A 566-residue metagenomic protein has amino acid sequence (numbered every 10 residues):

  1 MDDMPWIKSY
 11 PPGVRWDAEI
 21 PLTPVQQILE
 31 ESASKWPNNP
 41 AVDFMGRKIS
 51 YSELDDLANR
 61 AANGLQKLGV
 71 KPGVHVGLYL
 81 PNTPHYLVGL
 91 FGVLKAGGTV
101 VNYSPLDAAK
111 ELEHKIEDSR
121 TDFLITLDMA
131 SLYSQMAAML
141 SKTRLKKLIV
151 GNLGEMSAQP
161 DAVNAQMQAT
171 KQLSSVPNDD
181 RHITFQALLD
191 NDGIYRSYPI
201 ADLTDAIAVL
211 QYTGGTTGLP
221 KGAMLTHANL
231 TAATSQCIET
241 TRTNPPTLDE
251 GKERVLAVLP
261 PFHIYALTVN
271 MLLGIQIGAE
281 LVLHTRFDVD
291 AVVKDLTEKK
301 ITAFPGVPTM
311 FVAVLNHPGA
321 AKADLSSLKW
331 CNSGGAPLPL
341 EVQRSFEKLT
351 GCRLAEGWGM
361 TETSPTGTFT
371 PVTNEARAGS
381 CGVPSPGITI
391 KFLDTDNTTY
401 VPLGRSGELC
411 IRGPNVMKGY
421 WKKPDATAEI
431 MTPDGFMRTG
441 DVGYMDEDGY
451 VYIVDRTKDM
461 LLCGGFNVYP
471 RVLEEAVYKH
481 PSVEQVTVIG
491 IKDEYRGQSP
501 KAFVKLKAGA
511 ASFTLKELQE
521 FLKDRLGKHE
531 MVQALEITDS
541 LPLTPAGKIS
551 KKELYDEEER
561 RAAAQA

Functional and structural regions predicted by a protein language model:
I20-P21, N38-T83, L87-F91, A108-E113: Conserved AMP-binding/adenylate-forming core of the ANL superfamily
S50-S52, A208-S235: Conserved AMP-binding A3 loop
D55-R60, D190-G193, A223-T247, F311-L315: Conserved structural elements of the adenylate-forming
L68, K95-A187, A508: Structural core segment of the AMP-binding/adenylate-forming
D107, H114-K115, F304, G413 (+6 more regions): AMP-binding/adenylate-forming catalytic core of the ANL superfamily
S174-Y212, L219, N244-R254: Conserved pre-ATP/AMP-binding loop-to-beta segment of ANL
T231-R254, F262-T302, H317: Conserved AMP-binding/adenylation subdomain of ANL enzymes
E298-G306, L315-A376, T389: Gly/Ser/Thr-rich phosphate-binding loop
